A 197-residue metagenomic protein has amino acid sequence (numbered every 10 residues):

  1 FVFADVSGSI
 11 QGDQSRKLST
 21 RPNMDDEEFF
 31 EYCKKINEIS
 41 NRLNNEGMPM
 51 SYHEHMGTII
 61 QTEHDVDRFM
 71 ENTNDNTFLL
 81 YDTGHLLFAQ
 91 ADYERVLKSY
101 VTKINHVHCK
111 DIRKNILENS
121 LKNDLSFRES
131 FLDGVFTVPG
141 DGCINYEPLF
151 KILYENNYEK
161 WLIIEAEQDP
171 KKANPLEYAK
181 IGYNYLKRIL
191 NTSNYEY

Functional and structural regions predicted by a protein language model:
F1-F78: Active-site acidic/histidine proton-transfer and metal-coordination neighborhood in alpha/beta enzyme cores
D5-S9, E54-T58, T83-H85, D111-R113 (+1 more regions): Active-site-proximal loop/turn and secondary-structure-junction residues that shape catalytic pockets, frequently
N23-E27, H53, T83, V135-T137 (+1 more regions): Short, contiguous strand/loop micro-motifs
N37, N41, E63-T77, L87-Y197: Histidine-acidic metal/acid-base catalytic patches
G47, G57, D82-G84, G140-G142 (+1 more regions): Glycine-centered flexibility sites
